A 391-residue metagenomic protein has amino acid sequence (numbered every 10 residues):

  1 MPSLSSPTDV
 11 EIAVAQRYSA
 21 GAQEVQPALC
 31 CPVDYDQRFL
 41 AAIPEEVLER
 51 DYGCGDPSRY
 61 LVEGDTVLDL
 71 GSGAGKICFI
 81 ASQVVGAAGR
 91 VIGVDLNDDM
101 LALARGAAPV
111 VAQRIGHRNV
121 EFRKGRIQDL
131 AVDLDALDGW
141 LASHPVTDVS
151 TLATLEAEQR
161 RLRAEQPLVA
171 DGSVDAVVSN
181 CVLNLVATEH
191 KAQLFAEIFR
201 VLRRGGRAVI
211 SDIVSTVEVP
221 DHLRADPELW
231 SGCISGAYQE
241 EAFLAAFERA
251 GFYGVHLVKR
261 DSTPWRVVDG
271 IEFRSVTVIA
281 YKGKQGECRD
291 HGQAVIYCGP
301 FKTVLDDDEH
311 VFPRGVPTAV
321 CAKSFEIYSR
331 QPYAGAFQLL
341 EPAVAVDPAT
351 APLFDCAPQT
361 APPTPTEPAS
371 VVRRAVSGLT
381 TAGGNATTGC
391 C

Functional and structural regions predicted by a protein language model:
P32-T66, I77-V84: Conserved alpha-helix/loop element of class I SAM-dependent methyltransferases that forms part of the SAM/SAH-binding
N97: Conserved SAM/SAH-binding beta-strand->alpha-helix loop
A104-R105: Conserved SAM-binding loop
D133-L141, L152-V177: A short acidic, Gly/Pro-enriched loop at the edge of an enzyme's catalytic core that lines a small-molecule cofactor
A192-R207: A short glycine-rich, Lys/Arg-flanked "PGG" loop and its adjoining helix->strand segment in the class I
V214-I234: Short, glycine-/aromatic-enriched active-site segment of Class I SAM-dependent methyltransferases
G236-G251: Short alpha-helix
A250-C391: C-terminal lobe and adjacent flexible extensions of AdoMet/dcAdoMet transferase-like proteins
